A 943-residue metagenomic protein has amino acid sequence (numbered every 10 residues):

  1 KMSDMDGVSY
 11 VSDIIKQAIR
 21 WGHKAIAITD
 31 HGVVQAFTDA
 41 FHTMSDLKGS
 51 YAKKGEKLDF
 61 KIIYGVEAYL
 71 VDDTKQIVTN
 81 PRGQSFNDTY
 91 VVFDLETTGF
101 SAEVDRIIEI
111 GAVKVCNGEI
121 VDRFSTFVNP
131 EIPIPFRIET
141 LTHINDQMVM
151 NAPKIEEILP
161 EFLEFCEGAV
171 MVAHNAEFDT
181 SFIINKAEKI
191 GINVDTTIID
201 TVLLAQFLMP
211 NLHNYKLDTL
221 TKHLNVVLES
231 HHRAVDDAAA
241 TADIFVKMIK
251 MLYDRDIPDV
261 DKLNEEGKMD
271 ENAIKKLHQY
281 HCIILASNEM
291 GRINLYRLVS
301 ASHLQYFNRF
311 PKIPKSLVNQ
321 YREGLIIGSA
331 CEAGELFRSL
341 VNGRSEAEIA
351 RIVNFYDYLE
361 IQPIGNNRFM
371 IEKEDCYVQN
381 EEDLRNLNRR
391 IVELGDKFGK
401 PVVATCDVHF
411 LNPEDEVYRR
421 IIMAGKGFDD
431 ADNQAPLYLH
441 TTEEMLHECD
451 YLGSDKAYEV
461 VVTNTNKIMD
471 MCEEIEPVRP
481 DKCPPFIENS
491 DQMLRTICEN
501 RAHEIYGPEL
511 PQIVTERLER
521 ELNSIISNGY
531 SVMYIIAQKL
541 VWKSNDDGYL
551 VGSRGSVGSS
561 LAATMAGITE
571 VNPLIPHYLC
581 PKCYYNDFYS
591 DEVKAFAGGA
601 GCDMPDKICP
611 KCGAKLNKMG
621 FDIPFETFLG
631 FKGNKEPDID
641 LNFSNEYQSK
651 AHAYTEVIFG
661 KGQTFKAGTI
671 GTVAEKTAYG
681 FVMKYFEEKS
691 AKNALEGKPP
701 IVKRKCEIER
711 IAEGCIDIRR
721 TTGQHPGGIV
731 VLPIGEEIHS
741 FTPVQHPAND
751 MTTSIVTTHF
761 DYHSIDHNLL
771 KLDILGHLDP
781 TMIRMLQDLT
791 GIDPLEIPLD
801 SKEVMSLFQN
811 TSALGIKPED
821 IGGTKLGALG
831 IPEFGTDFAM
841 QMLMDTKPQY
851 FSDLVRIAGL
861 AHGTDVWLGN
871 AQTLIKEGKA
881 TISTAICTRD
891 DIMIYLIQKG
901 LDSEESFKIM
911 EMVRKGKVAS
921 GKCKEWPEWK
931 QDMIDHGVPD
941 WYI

Functional and structural regions predicted by a protein language model:
K1, I26-V33, L95-F100, C406 (+1 more regions): Ser/Thr-glycine-rich phosphate-binding loops at phosphate-binding pockets of nucleotides, nucleotide cofactors
D4, V8-K24, H31-A40, K250-C498 (+3 more regions): Mg2+-dependent phosphoryl-transfer active-site scaffold
F41, S45-D88: N-terminal accessory regions of nucleic-acid-interacting proteins
L70-T74, T140, E188, I198-T219 (+5 more regions): Short alpha-helix plus adjacent loop in nuclease-associated cores
F86-T196, P210-H232: Conserved non-catalytic scaffold segment of RNase H-like nuclease domains
T180-T197, R338, N342, A347-I349 (+2 more regions): Substrate-recognition/cap helix-loop segment adjacent to the acidic, metal-dependent catalytic center of Asp-based
R495, P508-G552: Helix-rich "cap/lid" substructures immediately adjacent to catalytic or cofactor-binding pockets
W542-N545, S556-I568: Catalytic DNA-binding helix-loop module of base-excision-repair DNA glycosylases/AP lyases
